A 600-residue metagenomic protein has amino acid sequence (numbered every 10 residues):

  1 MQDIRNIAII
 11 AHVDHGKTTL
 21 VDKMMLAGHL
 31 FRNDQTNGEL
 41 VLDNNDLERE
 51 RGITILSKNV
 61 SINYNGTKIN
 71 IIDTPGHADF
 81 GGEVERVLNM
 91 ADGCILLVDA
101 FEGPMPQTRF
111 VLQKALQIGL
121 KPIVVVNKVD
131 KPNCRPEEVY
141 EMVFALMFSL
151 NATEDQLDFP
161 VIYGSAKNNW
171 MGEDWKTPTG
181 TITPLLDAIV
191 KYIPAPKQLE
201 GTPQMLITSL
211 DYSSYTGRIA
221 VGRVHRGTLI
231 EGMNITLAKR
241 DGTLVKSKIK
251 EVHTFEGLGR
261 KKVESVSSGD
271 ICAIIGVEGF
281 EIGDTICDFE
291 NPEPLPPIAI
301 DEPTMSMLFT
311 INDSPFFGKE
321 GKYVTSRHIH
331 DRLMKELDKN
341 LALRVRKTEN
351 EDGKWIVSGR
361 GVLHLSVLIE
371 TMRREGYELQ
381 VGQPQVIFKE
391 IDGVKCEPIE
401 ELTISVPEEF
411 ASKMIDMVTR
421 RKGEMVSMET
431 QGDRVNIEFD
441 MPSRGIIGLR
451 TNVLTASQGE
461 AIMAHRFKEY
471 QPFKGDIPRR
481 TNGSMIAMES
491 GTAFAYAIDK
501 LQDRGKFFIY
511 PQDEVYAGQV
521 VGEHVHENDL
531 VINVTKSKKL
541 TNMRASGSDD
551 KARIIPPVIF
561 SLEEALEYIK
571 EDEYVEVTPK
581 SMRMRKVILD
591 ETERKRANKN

Functional and structural regions predicted by a protein language model:
M1-V98, E102-P104, E138, M142 (+1 more regions): P-loop NTPase switch module centered on the Walker A-proximal segment
Q2-T19, A91, F101-Q113, G119-K121 (+15 more regions): Conserved structured catalytic cores and adjacent interaction surfaces of nucleotide-binding/hydrolyzing enzymes
D14, L20, G52, I71-D73 (+18 more regions): Residue-level signature of catalytic and energy-coupling elements of molecular machines, predominantly ATP/GTP-dependent
T36-L42, L150-I162, P196-L206, G242-F255 (+8 more regions): Interdomain boundary/hinge elements
K121, K131-K191: Canonical P-loop GTPase G-domain recognition
Q204-M307, F317-K319, N482, G491-T541 (+2 more regions): Conserved nucleotide-binding/hydrolysis modules and their immediate coupling elements across P-loop/ASCE NTPase motors
S314-L337, K551, I555: A short, contiguous, amphipathic alpha-helix enriched in charged residues
S581-R583, L589-N600: Acidic, low-complexity intrinsically disordered tails
